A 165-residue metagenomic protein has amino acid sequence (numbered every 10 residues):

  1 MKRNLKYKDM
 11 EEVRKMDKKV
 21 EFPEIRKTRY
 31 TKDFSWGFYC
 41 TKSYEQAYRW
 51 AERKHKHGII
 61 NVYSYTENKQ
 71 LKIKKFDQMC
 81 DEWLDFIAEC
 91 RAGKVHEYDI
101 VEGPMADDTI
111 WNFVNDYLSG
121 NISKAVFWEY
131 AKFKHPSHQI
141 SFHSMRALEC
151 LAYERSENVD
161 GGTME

Functional and structural regions predicted by a protein language model:
M1-Y7, V20-F22, R29-D33, R49 (+2 more regions): Conserved NAD+-utilizing ADP-ribose enzyme module
E11-M16: Short, hydrophobic/glycine-enriched beta-strand segments
D33-Y39: A short, exposed loop/beta-hairpin motif centered on an aromatic-Gly-Thr core
